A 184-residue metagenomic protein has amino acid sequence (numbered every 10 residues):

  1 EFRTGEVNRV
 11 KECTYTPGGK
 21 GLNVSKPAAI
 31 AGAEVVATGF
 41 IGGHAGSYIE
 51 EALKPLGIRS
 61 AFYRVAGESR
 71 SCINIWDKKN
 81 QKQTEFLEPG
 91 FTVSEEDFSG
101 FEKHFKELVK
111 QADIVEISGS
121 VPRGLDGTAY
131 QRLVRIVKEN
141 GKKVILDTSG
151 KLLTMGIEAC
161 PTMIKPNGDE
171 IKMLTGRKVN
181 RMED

Functional and structural regions predicted by a protein language model:
E1-T38, S47-Y48: Glycine-rich phosphate/adenosyl-contacting loop at the front of the ribokinase-like
A29, K54, K138: Anion (oxyanion) recognition and catalysis
E34-A61: A glycine-rich beta-to-alpha transition motif near the start of alpha/beta enzyme domains, typified by
F40-G43, V65, K78, S120 (+1 more regions): Cofactor-binding loop segments of dinucleotide-utilizing enzymes, especially the Rossmann-like FAD- and NAD(P)+-binding
Y63-S71, T92-D97: Gly/Ser-rich phosphate-binding catalytic loop and adjacent alpha/beta segment that cradle a phosphoryl group at enzyme
I75-Q111: Conserved phosphate-binding/catalytic loop of the ribokinase/pfkB sugar-kinase fold
A112-G124: Short acidic, glycine-rich surface-loop motifs adjacent to enzyme active sites
G127-D184: Conserved phosphate/ATP/ADP-binding segment of small-molecule kinases
